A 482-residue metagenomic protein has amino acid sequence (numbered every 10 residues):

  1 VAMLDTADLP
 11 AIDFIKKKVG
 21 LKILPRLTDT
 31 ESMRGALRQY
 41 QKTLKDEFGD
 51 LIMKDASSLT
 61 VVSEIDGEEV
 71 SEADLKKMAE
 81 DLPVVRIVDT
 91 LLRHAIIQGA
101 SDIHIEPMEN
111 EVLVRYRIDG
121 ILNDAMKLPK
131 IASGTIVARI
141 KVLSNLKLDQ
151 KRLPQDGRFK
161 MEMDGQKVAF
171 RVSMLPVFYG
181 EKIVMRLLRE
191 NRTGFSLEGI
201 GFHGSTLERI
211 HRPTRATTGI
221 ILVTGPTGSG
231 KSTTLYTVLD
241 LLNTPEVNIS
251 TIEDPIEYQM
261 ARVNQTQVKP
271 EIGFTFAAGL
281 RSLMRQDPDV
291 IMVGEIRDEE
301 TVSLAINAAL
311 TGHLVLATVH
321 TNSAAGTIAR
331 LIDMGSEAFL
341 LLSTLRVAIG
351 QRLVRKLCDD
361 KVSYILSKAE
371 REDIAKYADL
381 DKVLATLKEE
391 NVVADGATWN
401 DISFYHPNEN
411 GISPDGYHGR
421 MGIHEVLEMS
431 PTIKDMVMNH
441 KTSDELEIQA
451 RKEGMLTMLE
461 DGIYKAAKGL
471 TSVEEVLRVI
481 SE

Functional and structural regions predicted by a protein language model:
A2-D50, S57-G228, T457, G462-E482: N-terminal "pre-motor" subdomain/linker immediately upstream of P-loop NTPase catalytic cores
L9-A11, M33-L37, L113-R115, D124 (+7 more regions): Switch/connector loops and helix/strand junctions flanking conserved nucleotide-binding motifs in nucleotide-processing
F14, K18, A36-Q39, R139 (+4 more regions): Alpha-helical scaffold elements adjacent to nucleotide-binding pockets in ATP/GTP-utilizing enzyme cores
P107, Y116-I118, M163, V172-M174 (+10 more regions): Active-site proximal loops enriched in glycine and acidic residues that flank catalytic Cys/His/Asp and coordinate
K127-G134, I200-G204, G273, T321-A325 (+4 more regions): Short, conserved loop/turn and helix-capping segments at secondary-structure boundaries that abut family-defining
L207, H211-I221, S232-R355: Switch/coupling sub-region of P-loop NTPases
S323-H424, E428: Cys/His-rich Zn2+-binding cysteine-cluster or related metal-binding knuckle/ribbon modules and their
D381-E482: NTP-binding/hydrolysis catalytic cores, primarily Walker-type P-loop NTPases
